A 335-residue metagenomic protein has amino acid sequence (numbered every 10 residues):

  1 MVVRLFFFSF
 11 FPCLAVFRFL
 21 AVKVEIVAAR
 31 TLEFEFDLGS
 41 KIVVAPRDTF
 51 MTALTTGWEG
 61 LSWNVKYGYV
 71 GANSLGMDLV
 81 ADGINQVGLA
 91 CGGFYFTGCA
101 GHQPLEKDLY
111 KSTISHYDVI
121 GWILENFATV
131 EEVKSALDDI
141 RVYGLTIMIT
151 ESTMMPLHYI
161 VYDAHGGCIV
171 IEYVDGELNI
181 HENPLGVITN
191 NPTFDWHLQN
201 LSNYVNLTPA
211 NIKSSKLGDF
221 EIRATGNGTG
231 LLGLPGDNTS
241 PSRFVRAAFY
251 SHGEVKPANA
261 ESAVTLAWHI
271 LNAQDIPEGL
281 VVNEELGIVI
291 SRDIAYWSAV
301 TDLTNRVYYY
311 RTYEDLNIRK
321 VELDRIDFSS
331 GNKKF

Functional and structural regions predicted by a protein language model:
V2-F10: Hydrophobic alpha-helical signal peptides and transmembrane signal-/tail-anchor segments that drive secretory-pathway
F10-F19, E25-V27, E35, L145-I147 (+3 more regions): C-terminus-biased signal that marks the final domain/tail of proteins
F11-K111, G144: A contiguous strand-loop segment
A15, V130, K134-Y173: Aromatic- and glycine-enriched pocket-lining scaffold segments that form the walls of small-molecule binding clefts
V27-A29, A90-G93, I160-Y162, V170 (+1 more regions): Structural recognition of the beta-strand scaffold that forms the well-ordered cores of secreted hydrolase catalytic
F34-F36, T97-C99, G176-L178, E314-I318: Short, surface-exposed beta-strand-loop junctions and turns on beta-sheet-rich folds
D48-W58, C99-V142, N332-F335: Compact, glycine/acidic-enriched structural inserts
Q86-V87, L124-E132, P257-A263, L303-N305: A short, structured loop/turn motif at beta-sheet edges
